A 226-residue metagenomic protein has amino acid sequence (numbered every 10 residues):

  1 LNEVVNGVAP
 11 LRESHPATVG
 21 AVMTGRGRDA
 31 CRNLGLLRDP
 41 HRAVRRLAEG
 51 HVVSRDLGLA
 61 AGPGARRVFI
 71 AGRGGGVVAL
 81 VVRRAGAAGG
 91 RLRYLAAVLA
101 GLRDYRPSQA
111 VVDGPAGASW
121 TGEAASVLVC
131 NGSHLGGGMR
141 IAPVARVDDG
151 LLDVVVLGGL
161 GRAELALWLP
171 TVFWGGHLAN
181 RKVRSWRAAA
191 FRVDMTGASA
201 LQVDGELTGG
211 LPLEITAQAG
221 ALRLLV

Functional and structural regions predicted by a protein language model:
N2, N6-A125: Catalytic core of DAGKc-family lipid kinases
A9-P10, G86-A87, P143-R146, P170-W174: Short, solvent-exposed amphipathic alpha-helical segments in soluble enzyme and RNA/protein-processing domains
G74-G75, P115, A125, V129-H134 (+1 more regions): Histidine- and/or cysteine-centered catalytic micro-motif in compact active-site loops
V78, L128-A142, L207: Glycine-rich phosphate/pyrophosphate-binding beta-alpha loops
V78-V81, W120-G122, L135-G138, R162-L165: Short acidic/glycine-rich loop or secondary-structure boundary segments that cap or lie
A88-L95, G137, P143-E164: Gly/Ser/Thr-rich active-site loops/lids in small-molecule metabolic enzymes that frequently grip phosphoryl groups
L95-L99, S108-A116, G137-A142, H177-A179 (+1 more regions): Glycine-rich, charged/polar anion/phosphate-binding loops that engage phosphate groups from diverse ligands
G114-A116, T121, R146, V156-V226: ATP/nucleoside-binding phosphotransfer catalytic cores, i.e., glycine-rich phosphate-binding loops
